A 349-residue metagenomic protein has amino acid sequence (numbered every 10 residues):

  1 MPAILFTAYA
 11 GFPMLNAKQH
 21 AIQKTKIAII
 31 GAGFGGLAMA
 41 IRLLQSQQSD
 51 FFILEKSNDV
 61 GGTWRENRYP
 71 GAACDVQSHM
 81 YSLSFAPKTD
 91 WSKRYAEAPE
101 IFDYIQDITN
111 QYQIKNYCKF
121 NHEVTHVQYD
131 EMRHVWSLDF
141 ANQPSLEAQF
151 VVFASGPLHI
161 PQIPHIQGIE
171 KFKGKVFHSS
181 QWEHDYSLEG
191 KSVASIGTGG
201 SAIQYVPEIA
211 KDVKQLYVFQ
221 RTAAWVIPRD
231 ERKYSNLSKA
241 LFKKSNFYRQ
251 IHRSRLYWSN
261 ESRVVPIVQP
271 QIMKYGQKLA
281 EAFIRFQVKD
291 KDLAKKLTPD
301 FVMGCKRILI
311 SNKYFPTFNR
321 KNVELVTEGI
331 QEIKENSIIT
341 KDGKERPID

Functional and structural regions predicted by a protein language model:
Q19-K24, A28, F34-D59, F153-F286: Rossmann-like dinucleotide-binding core of oxidoreductases
T25-C118, Q220-R221, F286-D292: Beta1-alpha1 glycine-rich phosphate/pyrophosphate-binding loop at the start of Rossmann-like nucleotide-binding domains
T89-A98, P266-M273, D300-K306: Active-site rim elements
K93-L158: Feature captures the FAD/FMN-dependent oxidoreductase FAD-binding
N116-C118, G174-K175, N322-E324: Short, conserved active-site loop motifs that form the nucleotide-linked donor/cofactor pocket
N121-T125, Q181-E183, G329-I330: Conserved SAM/SAH-binding loop
Q128-S145, G174, E332-R346: Conserved beta-strand-loop-beta-strand element in the redox core of flavoprotein oxidoreductases
K274-D349: Alpha/beta-hydrolase fold catalytic core
